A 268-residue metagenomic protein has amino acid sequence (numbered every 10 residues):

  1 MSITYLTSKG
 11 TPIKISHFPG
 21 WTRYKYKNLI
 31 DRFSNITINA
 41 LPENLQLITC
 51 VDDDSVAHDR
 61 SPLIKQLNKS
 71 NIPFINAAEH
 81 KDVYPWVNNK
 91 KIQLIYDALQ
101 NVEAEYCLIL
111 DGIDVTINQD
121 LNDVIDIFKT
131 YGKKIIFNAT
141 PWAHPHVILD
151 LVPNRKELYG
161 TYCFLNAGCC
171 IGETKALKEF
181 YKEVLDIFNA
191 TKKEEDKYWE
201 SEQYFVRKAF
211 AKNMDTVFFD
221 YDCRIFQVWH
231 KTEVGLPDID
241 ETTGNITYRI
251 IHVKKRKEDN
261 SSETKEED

Functional and structural regions predicted by a protein language model:
M1-N28, F33, F164-E267: Catalytic core and acceptor-binding pocket of nucleotide-sugar-dependent glycosyltransferases
S8, S55, V83-V87, T116 (+2 more regions): Short amphipathic alpha-helical molecular recognition features
T22-Y106, T130, K175: N-terminal anchoring/stem segment of glycosyltransferases
D52, E79, D111-G112, A139-P141: Active-site-proximal beta-strand/loop segments in catalytic clefts of secreted hydrolases
D53-H58, D114-T116, A143-H144: Short acidic, S/G/P-rich loop/turn micro-motifs used as interaction or catalytic elements
P62, L94, D123, A176-E179 (+1 more regions): Acidic, Ser/Thr-rich intrinsically disordered and amphipathic helical segments
V83-L110, T116-D120, Y162-L165, S201-F205: A conserved donor-nucleotide-binding helix/loop in the catalytic core of Leloir-type glycosyltransferases
T116-K156: Conserved donor-nucleotide/metal-binding helix-loop-beta segment in metal-dependent transferases, i.e., the alpha-helix
